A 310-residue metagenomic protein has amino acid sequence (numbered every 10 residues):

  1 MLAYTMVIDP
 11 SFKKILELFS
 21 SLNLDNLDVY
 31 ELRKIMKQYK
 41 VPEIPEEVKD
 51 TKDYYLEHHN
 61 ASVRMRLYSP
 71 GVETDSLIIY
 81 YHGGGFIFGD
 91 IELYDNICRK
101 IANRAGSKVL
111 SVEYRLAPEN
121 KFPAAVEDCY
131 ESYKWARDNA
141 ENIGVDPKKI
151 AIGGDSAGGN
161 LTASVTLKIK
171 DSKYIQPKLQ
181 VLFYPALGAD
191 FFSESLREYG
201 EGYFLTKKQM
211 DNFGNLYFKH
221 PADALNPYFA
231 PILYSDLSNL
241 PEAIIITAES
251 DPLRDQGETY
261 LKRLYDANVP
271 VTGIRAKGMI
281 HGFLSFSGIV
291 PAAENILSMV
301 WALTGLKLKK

Functional and structural regions predicted by a protein language model:
M1-Y68, L308-K310: A glycine/proline-hinged amphipathic helix-loop "lid/cap" segment that gates access to hydrophobic ligand pockets
S62-V63, P70-I78, S238-L240: Proline/glycine-enriched tight loop/beta-turn segments at coil->beta junctions that connect or precede beta-strands
E92-V112: Short amphipathic alpha-helix adjacent to the substrate-entry channel of hydrolases
N120-N142, V300: Alpha/beta-hydrolase active-site loop
R137-I152, S172: Gly/Ser-rich "nucleophile elbow"/oxyanion-hole loop immediately N-terminal to the catalytic nucleophile in hydrolases
L167-A222: Hydrolase active-site cap/lid region
I245-T247: Short beta-strand/loop motif that positions the catalytic acidic residue of the alpha/beta-hydrolase fold
G288-K310: Catalytic active-site module of serine/aspartate enzymes centered on a nucleophile-bearing elbow/loop
